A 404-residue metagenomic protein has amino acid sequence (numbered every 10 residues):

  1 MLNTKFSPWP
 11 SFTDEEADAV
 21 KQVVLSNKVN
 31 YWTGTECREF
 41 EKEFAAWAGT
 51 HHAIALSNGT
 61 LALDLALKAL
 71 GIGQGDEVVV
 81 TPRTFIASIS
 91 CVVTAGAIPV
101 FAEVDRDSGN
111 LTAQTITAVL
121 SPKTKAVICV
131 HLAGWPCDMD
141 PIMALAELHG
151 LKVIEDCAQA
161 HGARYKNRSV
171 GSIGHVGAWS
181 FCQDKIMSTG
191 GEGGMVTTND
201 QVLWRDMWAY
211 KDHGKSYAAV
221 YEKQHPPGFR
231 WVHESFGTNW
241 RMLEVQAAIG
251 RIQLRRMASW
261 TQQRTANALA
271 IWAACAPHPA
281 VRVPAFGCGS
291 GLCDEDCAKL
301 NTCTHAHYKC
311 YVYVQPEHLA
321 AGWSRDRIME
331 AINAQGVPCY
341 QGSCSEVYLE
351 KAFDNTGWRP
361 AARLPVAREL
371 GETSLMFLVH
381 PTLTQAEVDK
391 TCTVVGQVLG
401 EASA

Functional and structural regions predicted by a protein language model:
M1-V29, V232-E234: N-terminal "arm"/small-domain region of PLP-dependent enzymes with the aminotransferase-like
V29-E77, C91-A95, F101-E103, R168: Phosphate-binding glycine-rich loop
E39-K42, H51, Q114, A126-V130 (+3 more regions): PLP-dependent aminotransferase class I/II
I54, V79, V100, V153-I154 (+3 more regions): Structural detector of well-ordered beta-strand residues that form the stable sheet scaffold of enzyme domains
K68-C157, R164: PLP-dependent aminotransferase-like
S90-V92, L145, S169, I186 (+1 more regions): Hydrophobic/aromatic ligand-binding patch that stacks against planar heteroaromatic rings of cofactors or nucleotides
E155-T189, F229-E234: Conserved active-site segment immediately N-terminal to the catalytic lysine that forms the internal aldimine
W179-S180, G194-N199, R251: Short beta-strand-to-turn element immediately C-terminal to the catalytic PLP-Schiff-base lysine in fold type I
